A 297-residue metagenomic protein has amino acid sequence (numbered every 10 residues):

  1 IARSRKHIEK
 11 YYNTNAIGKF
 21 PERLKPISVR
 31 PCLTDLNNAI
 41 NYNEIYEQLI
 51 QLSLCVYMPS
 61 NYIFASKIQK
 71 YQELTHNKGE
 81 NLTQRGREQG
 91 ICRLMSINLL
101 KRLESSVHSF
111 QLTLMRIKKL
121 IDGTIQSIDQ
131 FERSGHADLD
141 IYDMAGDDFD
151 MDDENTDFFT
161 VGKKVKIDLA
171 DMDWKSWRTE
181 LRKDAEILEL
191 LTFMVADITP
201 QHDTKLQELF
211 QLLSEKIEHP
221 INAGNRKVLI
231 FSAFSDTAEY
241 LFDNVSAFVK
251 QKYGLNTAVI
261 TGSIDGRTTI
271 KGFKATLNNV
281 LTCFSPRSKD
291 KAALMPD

Functional and structural regions predicted by a protein language model:
I1-I141: Inter-lobe coupling linker of SF2 helicases/translocases
E44-N77, E154-H202: Long, low-complexity, polar/charged, intrinsically disordered or flexibly structured peripheral segments
R87-N98, R102, D173-S176, E180 (+3 more regions): Non-transmembrane, amphipathic alpha-helical segments
F110, S235-A238, I264-G266: Conserved nucleotide-binding/hydrolysis micro-motifs of P-loop NTPases
L114, I128, A238-N244, T269-K271: A short acidic (Asp/Glu
D122-D173: Second RecA-like catalytic domain
P200-A233, Y240-N244: Conserved interdomain hinge at the start of the Helicase C-terminal
Q201, S246-D297: Conserved RecA-like P-loop NTPase helicase motor core
